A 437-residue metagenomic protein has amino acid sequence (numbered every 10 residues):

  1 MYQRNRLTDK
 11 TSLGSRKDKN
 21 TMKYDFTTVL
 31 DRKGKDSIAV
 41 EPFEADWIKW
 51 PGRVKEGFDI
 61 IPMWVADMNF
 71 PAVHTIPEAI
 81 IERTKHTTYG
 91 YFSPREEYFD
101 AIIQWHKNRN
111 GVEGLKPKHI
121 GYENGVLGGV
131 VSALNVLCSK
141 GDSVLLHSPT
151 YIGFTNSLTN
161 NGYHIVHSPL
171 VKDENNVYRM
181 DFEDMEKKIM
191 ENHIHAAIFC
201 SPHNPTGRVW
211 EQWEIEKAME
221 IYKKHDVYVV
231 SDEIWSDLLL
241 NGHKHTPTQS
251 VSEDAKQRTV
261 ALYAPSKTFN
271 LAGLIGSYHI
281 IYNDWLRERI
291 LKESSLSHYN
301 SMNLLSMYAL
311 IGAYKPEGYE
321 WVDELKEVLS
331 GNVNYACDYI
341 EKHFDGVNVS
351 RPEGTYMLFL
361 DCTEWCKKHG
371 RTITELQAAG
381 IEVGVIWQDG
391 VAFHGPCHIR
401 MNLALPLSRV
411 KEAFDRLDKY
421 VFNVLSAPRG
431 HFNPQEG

Functional and structural regions predicted by a protein language model:
Y2-T21: Short, Lys/Arg-enriched N-terminal segments with co-localized hydrophobic residues within the first ~10-30 amino acids
K23-G125, S132, P316, V424 (+1 more regions): N-terminal small-domain helix-loop-helix segment of the aminotransferase-like
Y89-E220, D237-L238, H243-S250, D254 (+1 more regions): Conserved core of the PLP fold type I
Y163, K224-V227, K256-Q257: A short helix->loop->beta-strand "cap" motif at the edges of active sites that frequently abuts
R258-K342, N348-P352: PLP-dependent aminotransferase class I/II
L329-S330, H343-E382, I399, L407: Conserved PLP-binding catalytic core of the aspartate aminotransferase-like
K368-T372, A378-G437: PLP-dependent enzyme catalytic core of the Aspartate aminotransferase-like
